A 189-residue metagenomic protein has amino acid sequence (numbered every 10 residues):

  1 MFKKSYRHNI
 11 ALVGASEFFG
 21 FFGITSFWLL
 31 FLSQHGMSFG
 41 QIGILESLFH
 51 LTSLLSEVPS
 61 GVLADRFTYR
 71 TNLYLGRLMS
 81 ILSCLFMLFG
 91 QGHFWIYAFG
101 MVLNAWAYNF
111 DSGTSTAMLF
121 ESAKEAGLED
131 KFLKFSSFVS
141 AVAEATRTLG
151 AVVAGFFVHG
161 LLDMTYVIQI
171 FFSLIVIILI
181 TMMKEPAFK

Functional and structural regions predicted by a protein language model:
F2-L55: Helix-loop boundary and gating motifs at the non-cytosolic
K4-R7, L88-M101: Helix-loop junctions at membrane interfaces in 12-TM secondary transporters
F18, S83, F94-D111: Hydrophobic core of transmembrane alpha-helices in multi-pass small-molecule transporters, especially MFS/SLC-type
L29, Q34, R147-I168: Transmembrane alpha-helix termini and helix-breaking/packing motifs in multi-pass membrane transporters
H50-V58, E144-T148, V152: Residue-level signature of mid-helix packing/kink "hotspots" within the transmembrane helices of 12-pass Major
Y74, L78-G92: C-terminal ends and interior cores of transmembrane alpha-helices in multi-pass membrane transporters/permeases
V102-A143: Cytoplasmic helix-loop-helix junction between adjacent transmembrane helices in 12-TM secondary transporters
Q169-K189: Helix-loop junctions on the cytosolic side of multi-pass membrane transporters, especially the intracellular loop
